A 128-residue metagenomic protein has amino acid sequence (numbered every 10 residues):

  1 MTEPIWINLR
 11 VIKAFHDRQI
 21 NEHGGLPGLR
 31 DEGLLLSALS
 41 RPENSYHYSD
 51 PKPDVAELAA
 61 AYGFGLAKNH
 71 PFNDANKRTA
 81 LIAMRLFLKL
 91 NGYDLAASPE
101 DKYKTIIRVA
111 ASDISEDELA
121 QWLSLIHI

Functional and structural regions predicted by a protein language model:
M1-F15: Basic/polar, acidic-poor N-terminal "presequence/leader" segments that form or can form short amphipathic helices
F15, Q19-L26, R30: Core of compact, soluble alpha-helical bundle domains
R30, L34, R78, A97-D101 (+2 more regions): Alpha-helix N-cap and coil->helix boundary residues
E32-G65, N69-P71, Q121: Helix-hairpin-helix/helix-loop-helix acidic hairpins
G65-P99: Mid-chain, well-packed structural core segment of small domains
Y93-A111: Short, conserved aromatic-histidine micro-motifs
I107-L123: A structural-propensity feature for long, helix-poor, extended segments
I126-I128: Conserved small/polar residues in nucleotide/adenosyl-binding loops
